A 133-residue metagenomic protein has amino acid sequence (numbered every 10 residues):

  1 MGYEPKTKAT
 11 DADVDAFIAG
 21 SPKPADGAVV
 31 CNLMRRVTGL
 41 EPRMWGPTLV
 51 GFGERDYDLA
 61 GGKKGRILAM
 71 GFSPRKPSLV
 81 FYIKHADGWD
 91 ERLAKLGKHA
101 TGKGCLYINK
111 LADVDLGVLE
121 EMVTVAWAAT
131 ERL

Functional and structural regions predicted by a protein language model:
M1-L133: Charge-dense, helix-prone N-terminal extensions
